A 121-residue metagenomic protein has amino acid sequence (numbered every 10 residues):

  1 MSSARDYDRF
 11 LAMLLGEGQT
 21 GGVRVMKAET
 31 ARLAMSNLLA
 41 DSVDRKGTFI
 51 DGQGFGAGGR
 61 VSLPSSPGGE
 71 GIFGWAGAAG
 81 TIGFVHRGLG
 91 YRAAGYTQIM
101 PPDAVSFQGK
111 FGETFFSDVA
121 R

Functional and structural regions predicted by a protein language model:
M1-R121: Catalytic loop of the DD-peptidase/beta-lactamase superfamily, centered on the K-T-G motif and neighboring
